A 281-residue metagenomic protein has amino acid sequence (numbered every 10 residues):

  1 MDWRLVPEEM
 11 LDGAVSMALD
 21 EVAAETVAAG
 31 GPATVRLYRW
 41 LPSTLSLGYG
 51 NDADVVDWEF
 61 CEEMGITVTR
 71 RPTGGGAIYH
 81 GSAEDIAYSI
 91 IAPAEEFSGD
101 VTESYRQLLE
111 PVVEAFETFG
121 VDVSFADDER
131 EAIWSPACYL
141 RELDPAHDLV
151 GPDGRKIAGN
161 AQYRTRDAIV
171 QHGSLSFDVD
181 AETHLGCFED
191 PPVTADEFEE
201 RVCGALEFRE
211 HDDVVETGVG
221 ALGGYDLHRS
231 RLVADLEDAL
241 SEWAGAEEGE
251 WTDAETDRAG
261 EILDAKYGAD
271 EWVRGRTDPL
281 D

Functional and structural regions predicted by a protein language model:
M1-E63, T67-P72, A77, L140 (+1 more regions): Active-site loop/lid in soluble adenylation, ligation, and acyl-transfer enzymes
W40-P42, G81-A83, D144, V170: Short, solvent-exposed loop/turn segments at the edges of secondary structure
P72, A92-A94: Short, histidine-centered active-site or binding-site loop motifs used for metal coordination, general acid-base
G74, H80, L108: Active-site beta-strand/loop microenvironment that shapes enzyme catalytic pockets
A77-I78, Q162: Short, flexible micro-motifs
Y79-A92, A168: DPxDG-like acidic metal-binding loop motif
A94-L236: Catalytic beta-strand/loop module used to bind and position nucleotide/cofactor moieties in cofactor-attachment
